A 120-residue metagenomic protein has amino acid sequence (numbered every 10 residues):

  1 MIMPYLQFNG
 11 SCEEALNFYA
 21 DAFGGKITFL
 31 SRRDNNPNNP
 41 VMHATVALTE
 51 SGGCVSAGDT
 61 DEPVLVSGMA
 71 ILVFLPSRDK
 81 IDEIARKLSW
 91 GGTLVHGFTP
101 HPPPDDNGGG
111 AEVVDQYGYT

Functional and structural regions predicted by a protein language model:
M1-M3, V66-A70: Short, solvent-exposed beta-strand edge segments and adjacent coil->beta transition regions
M1-P4, E14-A15, V113-D115: A general marker of short, structured functional hotspots
L6-G52: Core segments of cupin and vicinal oxygen chelate
L6-Q7, T28-R32, A47-V64, V73-T120: Vicinal oxygen chelate
P37, P63-V66: A short local loop/turn or secondary-structure capping micro-motif enriched for an aromatic residue
M42, S67-M69, G109: Residues that flank catalytic or metal-binding motifs in active/ligand-binding sites
